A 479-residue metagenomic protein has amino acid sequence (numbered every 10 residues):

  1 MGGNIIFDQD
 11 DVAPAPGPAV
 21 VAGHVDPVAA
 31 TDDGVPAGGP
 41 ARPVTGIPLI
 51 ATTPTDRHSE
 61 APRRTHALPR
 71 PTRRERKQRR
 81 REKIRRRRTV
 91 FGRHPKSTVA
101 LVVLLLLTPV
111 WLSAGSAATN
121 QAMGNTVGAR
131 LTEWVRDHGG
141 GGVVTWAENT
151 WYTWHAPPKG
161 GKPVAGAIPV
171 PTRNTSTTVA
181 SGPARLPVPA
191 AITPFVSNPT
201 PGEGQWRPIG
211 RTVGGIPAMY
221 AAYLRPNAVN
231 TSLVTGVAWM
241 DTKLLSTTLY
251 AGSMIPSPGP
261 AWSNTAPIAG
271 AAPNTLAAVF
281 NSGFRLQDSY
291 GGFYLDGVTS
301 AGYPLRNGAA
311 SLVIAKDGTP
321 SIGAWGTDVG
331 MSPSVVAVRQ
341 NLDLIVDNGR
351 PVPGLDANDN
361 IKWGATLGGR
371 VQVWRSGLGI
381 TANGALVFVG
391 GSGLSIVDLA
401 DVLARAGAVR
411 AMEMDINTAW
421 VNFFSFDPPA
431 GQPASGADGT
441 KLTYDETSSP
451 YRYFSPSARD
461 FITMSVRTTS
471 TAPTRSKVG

Functional and structural regions predicted by a protein language model:
M1-R73: N-terminal targeting leaders characterized by basic, low-complexity, disordered sequences that direct proteins
T72, K77-L105: N-terminal export and membrane-targeting signals
P109-G124, G128-A129, E133-Y303: Zymogen propeptides
A228-S232, Y303-R306, G369-V371, F454-P456: A short catalytic or substrate-binding loop motif that flags glycine-/basic-rich loops and adjacent residues that bind
D241, L249-R405: Aspartyl protease catalytic domain
I322-G323, D347-P351, L355, W363-R475: Extended C-terminal subregions enriched in glycine
V478-G479: Short, solvent-exposed mixed-charge patches
